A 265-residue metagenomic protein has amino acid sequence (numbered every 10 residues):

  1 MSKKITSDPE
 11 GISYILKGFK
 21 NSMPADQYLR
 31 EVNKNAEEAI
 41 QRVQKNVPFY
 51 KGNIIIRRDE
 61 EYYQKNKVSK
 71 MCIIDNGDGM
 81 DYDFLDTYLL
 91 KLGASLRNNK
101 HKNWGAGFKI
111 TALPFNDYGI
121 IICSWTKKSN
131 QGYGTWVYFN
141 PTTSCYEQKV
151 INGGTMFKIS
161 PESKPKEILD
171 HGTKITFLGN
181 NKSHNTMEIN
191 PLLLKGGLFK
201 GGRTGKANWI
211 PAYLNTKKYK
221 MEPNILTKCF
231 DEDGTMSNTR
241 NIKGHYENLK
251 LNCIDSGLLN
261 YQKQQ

Functional and structural regions predicted by a protein language model:
M1-S7, Q41-K102, W125-Q265: Interdomain "switch/hinge" adjacent to the Bergerat
T6-I15: Surface-exposed beta-strand-to-loop junctions that form interaction patches on eukaryotic regulatory domains
S13, W104-F108, S160: Short alpha-helical segments and helix-capping/turn motifs at coil-helix boundaries
L16-G18, Y28, K91-S95: AAA+ P-loop NTPase catalytic core and its hallmark functional loops
K17-N21, H184: Signal that preferentially marks extracellular ectodomain short beta-strand elements of beta-sandwich modules
N21-I56, G107-P114: Conserved ATP-binding N-box helix of the HATPase_c
R97-D117: Glycine-rich phosphate-binding loop
D117-C123: Glycine-rich ATP-binding loops of the HATPase_c
